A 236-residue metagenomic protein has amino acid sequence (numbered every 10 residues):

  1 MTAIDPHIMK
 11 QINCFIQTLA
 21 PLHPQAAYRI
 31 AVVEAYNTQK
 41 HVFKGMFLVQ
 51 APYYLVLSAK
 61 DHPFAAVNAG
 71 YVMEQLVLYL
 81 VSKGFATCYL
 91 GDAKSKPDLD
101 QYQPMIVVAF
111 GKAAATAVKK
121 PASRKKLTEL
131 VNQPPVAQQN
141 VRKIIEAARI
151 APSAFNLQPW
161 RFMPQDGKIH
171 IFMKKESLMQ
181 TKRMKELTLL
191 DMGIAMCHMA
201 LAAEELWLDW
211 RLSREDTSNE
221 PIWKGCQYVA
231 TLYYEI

Functional and structural regions predicted by a protein language model:
M1-I236: Acidic, surface-exposed loops and disordered segments
